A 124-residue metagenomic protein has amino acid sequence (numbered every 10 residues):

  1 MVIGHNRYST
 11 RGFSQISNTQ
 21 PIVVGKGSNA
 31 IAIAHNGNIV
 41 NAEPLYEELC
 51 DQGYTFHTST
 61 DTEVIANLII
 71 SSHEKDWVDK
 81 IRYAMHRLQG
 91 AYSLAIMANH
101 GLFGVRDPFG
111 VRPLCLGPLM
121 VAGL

Functional and structural regions predicted by a protein language model:
M1-L124: Conserved short alpha-helical segments that host acidic/polar catalytic motifs at enzyme active sites
